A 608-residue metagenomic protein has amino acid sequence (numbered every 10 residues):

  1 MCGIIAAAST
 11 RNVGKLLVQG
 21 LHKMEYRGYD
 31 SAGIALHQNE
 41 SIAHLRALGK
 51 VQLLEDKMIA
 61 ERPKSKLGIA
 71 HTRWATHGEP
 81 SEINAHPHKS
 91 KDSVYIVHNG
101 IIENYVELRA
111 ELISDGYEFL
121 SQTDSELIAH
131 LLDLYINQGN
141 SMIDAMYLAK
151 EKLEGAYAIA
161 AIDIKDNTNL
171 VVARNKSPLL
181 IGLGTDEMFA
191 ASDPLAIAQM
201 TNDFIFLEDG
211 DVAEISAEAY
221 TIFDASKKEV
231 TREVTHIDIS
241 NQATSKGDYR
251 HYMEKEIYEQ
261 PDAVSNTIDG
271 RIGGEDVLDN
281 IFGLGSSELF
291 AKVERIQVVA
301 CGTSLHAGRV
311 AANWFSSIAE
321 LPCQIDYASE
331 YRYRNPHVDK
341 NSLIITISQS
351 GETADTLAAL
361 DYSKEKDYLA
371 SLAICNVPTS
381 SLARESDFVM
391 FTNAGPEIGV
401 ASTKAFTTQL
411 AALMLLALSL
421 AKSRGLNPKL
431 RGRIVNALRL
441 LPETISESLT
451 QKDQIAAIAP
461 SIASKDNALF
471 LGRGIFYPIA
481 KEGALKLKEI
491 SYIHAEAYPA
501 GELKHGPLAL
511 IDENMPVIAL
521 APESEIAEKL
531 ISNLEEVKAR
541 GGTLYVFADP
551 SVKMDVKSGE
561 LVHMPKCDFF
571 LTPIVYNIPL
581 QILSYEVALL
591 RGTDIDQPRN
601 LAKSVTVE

Functional and structural regions predicted by a protein language model:
M1-K246, R250, S265-E294, Y333 (+5 more regions): Conserved short alpha-helical segments that host acidic/polar catalytic motifs at enzyme active sites
K66-I83, G273-S287, A311-I347, T353 (+1 more regions): Glycine-rich oxoanion-binding loops at beta->alpha junctions
L67, V94, R295-Q297, L343 (+3 more regions): Structural motif
P87, V171-V172, F204-I205, V212-E214 (+10 more regions): Replace "in large, NTP-powered and nucleic-acid-processing enzymes" with "in large, NTP-powered factors and other
A156-E187, A463-E489, S524, I531: Acidic/histidine-rich
K227, K557-S558, H563, C567-E608: Generic C-terminus detector
Q260-V264, I268-Q297, P378, F388-P516 (+1 more regions): Active-site phosphate/pyrophosphate-binding segments
E288-L426, R431-L440, L520-P565, L583: Glycine-rich phosphate-binding loops that contact phosphosugars or nucleotide phosphates
